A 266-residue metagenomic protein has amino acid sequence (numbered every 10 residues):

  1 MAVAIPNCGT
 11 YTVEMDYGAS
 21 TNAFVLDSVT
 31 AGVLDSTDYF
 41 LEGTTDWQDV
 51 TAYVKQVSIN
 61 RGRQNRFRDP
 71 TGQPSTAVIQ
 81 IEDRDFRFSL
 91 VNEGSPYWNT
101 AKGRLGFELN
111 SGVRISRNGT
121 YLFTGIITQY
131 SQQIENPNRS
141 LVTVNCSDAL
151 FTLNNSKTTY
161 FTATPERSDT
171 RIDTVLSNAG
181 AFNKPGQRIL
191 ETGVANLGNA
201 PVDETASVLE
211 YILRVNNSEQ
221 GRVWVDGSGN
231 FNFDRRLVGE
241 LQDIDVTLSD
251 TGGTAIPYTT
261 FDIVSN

Functional and structural regions predicted by a protein language model:
M1-E166, T170, T174, N199-Q220 (+3 more regions): Assembly/oligomerization scaffold segments
F182-T192, N217-N232: Short, well-structured beta-strand/strand-turn elements
E191-P201: Surface-exposed aromatic
R235-L241: Short edge-strand/loop segments of extracellular domains
D262-N266: Charged, gly/pro-rich, cysteine-poor intrinsically disordered low-complexity regions
